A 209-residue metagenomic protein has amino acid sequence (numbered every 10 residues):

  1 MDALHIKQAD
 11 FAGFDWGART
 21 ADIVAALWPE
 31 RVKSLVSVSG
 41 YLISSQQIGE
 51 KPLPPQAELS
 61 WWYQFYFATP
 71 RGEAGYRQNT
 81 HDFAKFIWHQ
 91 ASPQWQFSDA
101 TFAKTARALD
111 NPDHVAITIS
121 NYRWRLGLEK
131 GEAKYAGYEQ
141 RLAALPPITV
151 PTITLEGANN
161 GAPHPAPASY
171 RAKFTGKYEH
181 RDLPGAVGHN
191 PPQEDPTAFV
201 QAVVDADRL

Functional and structural regions predicted by a protein language model:
M1-A12, W16-P184, L209: Flexible "cap/lid" subdomain of the alpha/beta-hydrolase fold that forms the substrate-access gate
F102, I119, P196-V204: Short, amphipathic alpha-helical "lid/cap" segments that border enzyme active or binding sites
L155, N190-Q193, A206: Hydrophobic alpha-helical segments
A186-P196, V200: Catalytic histidine-centered segment of alpha/beta-hydrolase-like enzymes
